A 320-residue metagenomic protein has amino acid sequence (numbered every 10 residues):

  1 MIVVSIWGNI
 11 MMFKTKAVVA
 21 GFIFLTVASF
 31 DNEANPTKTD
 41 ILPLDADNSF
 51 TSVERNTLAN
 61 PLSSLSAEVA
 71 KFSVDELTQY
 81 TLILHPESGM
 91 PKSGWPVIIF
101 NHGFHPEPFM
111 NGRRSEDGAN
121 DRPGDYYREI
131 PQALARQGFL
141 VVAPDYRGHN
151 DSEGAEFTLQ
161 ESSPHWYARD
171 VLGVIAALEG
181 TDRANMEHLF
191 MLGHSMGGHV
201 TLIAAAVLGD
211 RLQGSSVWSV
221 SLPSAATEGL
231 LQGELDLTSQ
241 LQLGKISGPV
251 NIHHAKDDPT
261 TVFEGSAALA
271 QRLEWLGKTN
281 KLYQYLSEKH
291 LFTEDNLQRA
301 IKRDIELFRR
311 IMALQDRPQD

Functional and structural regions predicted by a protein language model:
D45-K92: N-terminal cap/lid segment of alpha/beta-hydrolase-fold proteins
M90-W95, F100-E153: Short substrate-entry loop that stabilizes the transition state in hydrolases
M110, D117, V207, L212-L243 (+1 more regions): Mobile cap/lid helix-loop segments that gate and shape the active-site cleft of serine hydrolases
Q160-T181: Alpha/beta-hydrolase active-site loop
R183-H194: Alpha/beta-hydrolase fold nucleophile elbow
I246, I252-H254, D258: Short beta-strand/loop motif that positions the catalytic acidic residue of the alpha/beta-hydrolase fold
P259-G265: Conserved alpha/beta-hydrolase "acid-adjacent" motif
A267, L276-D320: C-terminal catalytic histidine-bearing segment of alpha/beta-hydrolase fold enzymes
